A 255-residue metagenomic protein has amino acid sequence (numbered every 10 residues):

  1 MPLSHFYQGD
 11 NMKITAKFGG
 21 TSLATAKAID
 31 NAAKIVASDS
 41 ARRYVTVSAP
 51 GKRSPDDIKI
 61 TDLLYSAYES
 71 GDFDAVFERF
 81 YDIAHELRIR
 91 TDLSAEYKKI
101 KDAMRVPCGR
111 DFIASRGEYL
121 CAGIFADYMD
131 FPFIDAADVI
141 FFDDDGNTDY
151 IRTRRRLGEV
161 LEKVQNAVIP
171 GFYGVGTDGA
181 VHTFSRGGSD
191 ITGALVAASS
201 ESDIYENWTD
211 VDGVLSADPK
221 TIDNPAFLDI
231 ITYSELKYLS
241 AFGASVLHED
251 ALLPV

Functional and structural regions predicted by a protein language model:
H5-L252: Nucleotide/pyrophosphate-binding catalytic subdomain
